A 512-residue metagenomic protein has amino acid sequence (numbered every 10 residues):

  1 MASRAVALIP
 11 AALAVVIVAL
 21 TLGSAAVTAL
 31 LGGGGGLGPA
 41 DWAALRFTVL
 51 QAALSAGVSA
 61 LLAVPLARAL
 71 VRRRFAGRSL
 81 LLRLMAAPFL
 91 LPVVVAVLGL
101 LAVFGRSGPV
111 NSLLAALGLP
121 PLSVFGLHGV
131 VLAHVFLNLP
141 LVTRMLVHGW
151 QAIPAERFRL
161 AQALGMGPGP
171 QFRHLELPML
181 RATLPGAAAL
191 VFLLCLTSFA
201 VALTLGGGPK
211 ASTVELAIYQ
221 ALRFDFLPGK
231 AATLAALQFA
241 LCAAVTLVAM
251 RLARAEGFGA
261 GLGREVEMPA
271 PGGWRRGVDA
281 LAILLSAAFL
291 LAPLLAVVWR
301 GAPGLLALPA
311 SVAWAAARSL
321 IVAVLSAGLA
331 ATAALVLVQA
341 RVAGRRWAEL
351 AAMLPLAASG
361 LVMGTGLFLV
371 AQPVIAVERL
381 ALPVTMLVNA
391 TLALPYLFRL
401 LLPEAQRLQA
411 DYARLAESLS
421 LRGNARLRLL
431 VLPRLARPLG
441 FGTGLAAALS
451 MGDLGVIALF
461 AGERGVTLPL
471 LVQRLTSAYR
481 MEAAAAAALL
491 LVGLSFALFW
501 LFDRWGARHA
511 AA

Functional and structural regions predicted by a protein language model:
A2-G33, P39-Q151, M179-G206, A231-M250 (+7 more regions): Membrane-water interface segments at the C-terminal ends of transmembrane alpha-helices in multi-pass inner-membrane
L45, G165-M166, H174, A316: Polytopic alpha-helical membrane proteins, predominantly small-molecule transporters/carriers
A102, A200-F226, D453-M481: Glycine-rich helix-loop "coupling/hinge" segments at transmembrane-helix boundaries in multipass transporters
A155, R251-G257, L408-A410, W500-A512: Membrane-interface capping segments at transmembrane-helix boundaries
R157, P228, Y412: Helix-turn-helix DNA-binding elements, focusing on the entry/boundary residues of the two helices that contact DNA
L160-Q162, L415-E417: The alpha-helix within a helix-turn-helix
L252-A282: Flexible interhelical linker loops that connect adjacent transmembrane helices in multi-pass membrane transporters
